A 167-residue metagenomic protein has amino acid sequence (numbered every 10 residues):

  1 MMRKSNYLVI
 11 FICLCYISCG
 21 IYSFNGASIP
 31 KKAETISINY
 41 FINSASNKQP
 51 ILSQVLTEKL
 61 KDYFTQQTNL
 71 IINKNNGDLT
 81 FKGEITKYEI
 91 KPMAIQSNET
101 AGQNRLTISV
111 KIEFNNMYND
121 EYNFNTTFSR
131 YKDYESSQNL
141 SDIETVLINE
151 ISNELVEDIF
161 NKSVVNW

Functional and structural regions predicted by a protein language model:
M1-C19: Sec-dependent bacterial lipoprotein signal peptides
L8-C13, P30-I36, E58-Y63, N76-G77 (+1 more regions): Short charge-dense sequence patches
Y16-E58, D62, Q67-N69, K74 (+1 more regions): A structural "domain/chain start" motif
N43-Q49, Q138-V146: Second-shell loop/turn segments in exported
Q66-I71, D78-N123, T127, Y131-I143 (+1 more regions): Surface-exposed short loop/turn segments
T145-W167: Compositionally biased, intrinsically disordered linkers/stalks adjacent to structured regions
